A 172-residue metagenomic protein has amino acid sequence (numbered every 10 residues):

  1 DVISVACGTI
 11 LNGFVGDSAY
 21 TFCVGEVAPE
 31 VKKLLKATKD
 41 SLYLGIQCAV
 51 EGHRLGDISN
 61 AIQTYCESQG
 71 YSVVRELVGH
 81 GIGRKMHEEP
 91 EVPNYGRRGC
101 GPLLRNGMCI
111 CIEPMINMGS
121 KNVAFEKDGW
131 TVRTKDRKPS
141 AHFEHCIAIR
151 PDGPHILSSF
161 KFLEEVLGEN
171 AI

Functional and structural regions predicted by a protein language model:
D1-I172: Active-site neighborhoods and metal-handling regions in enzymes and metal-associated proteins
